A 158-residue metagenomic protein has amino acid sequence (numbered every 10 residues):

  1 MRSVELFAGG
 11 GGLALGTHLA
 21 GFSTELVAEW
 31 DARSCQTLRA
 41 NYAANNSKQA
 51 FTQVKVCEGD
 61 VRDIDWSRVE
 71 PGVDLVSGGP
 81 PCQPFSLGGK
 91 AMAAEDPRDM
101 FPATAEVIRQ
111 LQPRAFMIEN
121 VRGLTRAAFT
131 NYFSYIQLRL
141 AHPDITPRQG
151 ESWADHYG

Functional and structural regions predicted by a protein language model:
M1-S3: Extreme N-terminal starter segment of soluble prokaryotic enzymes
E5-G11: Class I SAM-dependent methyltransferase "Motif I" SAM/SAH-binding loop
G16-S23: A short, Lys/Arg-enriched amphipathic alpha-helix followed by its capping loop at the start of a domain
A28-A32, E119-N120: Conserved acidic E/D residue at the C-terminus of a beta-strand in Rossmann-like folds
W30, Q36-E70: S-adenosyl-L-methionine
G59, V76-G78, I118: Redox-cofactor binding/interface segments in oxidoreductases and associated redox assembly factors
I64-V73, Q83-G158: Class I S-adenosyl-L-methionine
